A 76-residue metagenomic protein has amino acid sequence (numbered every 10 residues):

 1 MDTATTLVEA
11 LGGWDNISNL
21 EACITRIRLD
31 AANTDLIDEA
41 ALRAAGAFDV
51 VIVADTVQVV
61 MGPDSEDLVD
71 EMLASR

Functional and structural regions predicted by a protein language model:
D2-R76: Membrane-embedded alpha-helical signal segments
